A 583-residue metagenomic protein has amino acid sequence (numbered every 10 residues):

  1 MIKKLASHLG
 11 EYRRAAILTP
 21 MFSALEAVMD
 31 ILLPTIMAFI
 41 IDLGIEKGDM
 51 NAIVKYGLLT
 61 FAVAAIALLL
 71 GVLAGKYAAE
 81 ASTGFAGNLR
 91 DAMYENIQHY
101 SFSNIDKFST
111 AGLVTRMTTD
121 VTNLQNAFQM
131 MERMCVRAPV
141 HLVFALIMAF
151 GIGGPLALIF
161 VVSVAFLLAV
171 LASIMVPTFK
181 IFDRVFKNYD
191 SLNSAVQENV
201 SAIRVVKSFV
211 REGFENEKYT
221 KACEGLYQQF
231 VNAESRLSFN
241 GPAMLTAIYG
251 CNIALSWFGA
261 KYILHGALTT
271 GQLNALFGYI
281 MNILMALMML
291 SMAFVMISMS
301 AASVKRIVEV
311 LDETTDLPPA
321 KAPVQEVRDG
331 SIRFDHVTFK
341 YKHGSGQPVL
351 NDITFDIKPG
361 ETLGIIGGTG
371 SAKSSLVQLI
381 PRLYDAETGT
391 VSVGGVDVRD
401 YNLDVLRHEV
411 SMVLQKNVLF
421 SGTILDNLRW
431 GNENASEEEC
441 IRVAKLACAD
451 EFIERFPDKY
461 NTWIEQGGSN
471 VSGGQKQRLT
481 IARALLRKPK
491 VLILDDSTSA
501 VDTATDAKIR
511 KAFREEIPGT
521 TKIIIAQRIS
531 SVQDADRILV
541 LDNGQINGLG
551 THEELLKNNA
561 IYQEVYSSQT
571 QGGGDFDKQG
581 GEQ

Functional and structural regions predicted by a protein language model:
I2-G10, I36-D42, E46, A79-Q125 (+5 more regions): Extended non-transmembrane interhelical loops and adjacent amphipathic helices of multipass membrane proteins
G10-R14, H99-S103, T119-E132, V136 (+6 more regions): An intracellular "coupling" helix at the cytosolic face of ABC transporter transmembrane type-1 domains
A15-A16, F22, V63-S82, R133-V140 (+5 more regions): Alpha-helical transmembrane segments of multi-pass membrane proteins
A16-L73, Y77, F150-P155, G266-T270: Transmembrane helix-loop-helix hairpins at lipid-water interfaces of multipass membrane proteins, especially the type-1
M21, L25, M29-L33, L70 (+5 more regions): Hydrophobic alpha-helical transmembrane segments of ABC transporter permease domains
D49-I53, F144, M148-A165, N232-R306 (+1 more regions): Helix-loop-helix
T315-V327: Pre-NBD coupling/linker segments of ABC/ABC-like ATPases
E326-Q583: ABC-type nucleotide-binding domain
